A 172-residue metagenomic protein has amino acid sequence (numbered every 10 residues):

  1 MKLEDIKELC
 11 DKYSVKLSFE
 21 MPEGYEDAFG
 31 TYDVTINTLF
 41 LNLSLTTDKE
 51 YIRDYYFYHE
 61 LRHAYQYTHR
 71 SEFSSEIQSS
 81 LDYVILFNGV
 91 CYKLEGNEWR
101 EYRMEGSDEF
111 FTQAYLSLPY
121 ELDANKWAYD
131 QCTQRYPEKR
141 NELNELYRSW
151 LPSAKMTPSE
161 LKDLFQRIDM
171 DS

Functional and structural regions predicted by a protein language model:
M1-V15: Zn2+-dependent metallopeptidase catalytic core
D5, L9, F40, S44-L45 (+2 more regions): Secondary-structure boundary/capping motif
S14, F29-Y32, G89, N97: Intrinsic-disorder/low-complexity loop/linker signature
S18-F40, T47-Y51: Catalytic zinc-binding patch centered on the HExxH motif and its immediate surroundings that defines zinc-dependent
T47-D54, S117-E121: Aromatic-acidic/polar surface patches that form glycan- and anion
K49-Y65: Short alpha-helix carrying the canonical HExxH Zn2+-binding catalytic motif
E60-S79: Catalytic Zn2+-binding segment of zinc metalloproteases
S79-D171: Metalloprotease/metallohydrolase-associated module, dominated by Zn2+-dependent proteases
